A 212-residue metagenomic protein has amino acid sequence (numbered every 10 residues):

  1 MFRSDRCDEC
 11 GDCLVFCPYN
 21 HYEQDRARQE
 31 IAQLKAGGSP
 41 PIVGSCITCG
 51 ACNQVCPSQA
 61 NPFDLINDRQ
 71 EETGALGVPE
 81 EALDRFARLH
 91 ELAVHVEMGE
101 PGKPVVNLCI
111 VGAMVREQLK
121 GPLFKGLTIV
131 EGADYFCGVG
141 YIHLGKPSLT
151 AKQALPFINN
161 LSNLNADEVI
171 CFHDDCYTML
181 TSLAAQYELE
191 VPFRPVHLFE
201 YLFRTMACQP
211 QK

Functional and structural regions predicted by a protein language model:
M1-G11: Local sequence-structure signature of Cys/Sec-based thiol-disulfide redox active-site neighborhoods
S4, N20-C171, D175-Y177: Iron-sulfur-cluster electron-transfer modules
V15, A207-K212: Redox cofactor-anchoring modules in respiratory/redox and cofactor-processing assemblies
F16, V55, L183: Rossmann-fold NAD(P)-dependent oxidoreductase module
P101-G102, V191, Q211: Short coil/turn connectors at secondary-structure junctions
K120-P122, L183-Q186, P210: Short, glycine/charged-enriched secondary-structure capping and boundary segments
V139-Y141, F203-C208: Short, charged, surface-exposed secondary-structure boundary motifs
Y177-R204: Short acidic, glycine/proline-enriched helix-loop-strand junctions
